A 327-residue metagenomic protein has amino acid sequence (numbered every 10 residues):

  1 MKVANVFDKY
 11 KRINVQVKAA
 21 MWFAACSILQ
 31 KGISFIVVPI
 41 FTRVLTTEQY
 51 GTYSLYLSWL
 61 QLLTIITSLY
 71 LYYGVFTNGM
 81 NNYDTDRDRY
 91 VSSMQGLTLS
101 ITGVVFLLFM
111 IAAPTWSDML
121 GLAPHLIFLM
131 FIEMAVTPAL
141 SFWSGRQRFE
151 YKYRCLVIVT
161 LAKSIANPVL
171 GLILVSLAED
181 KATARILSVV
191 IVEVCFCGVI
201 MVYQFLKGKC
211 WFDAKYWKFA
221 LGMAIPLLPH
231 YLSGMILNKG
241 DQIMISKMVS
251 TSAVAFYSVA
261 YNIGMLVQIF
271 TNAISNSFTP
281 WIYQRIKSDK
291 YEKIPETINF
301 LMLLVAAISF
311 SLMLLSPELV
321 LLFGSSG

Functional and structural regions predicted by a protein language model:
K2-Q16, R154-I158, A182-V189, V194 (+3 more regions): Interhelical loop/hinge segments that connect adjacent transmembrane helices in multipass membrane
V3, R12-Y72, F109-M110, E133 (+2 more regions): Signature of the first transmembrane helix
Q16, A113-M130, L314-G327: Interfacial segments at transmembrane-helix termini and the short loops linking adjacent helices
V17, S54, D86-S100, L221 (+2 more regions): Interfacial transmembrane-helix starts/ends
A19-S27, L57, Q61, T98 (+15 more regions): Residue-level signature of transmembrane alpha-helical cores of multipass secondary-active transporters and flippases
T42-G51, P114-D118, E150-G198: Membrane-interface helix-loop junctions in multi-pass transport and translocation proteins
T67-D84, G264-S288, P295-M302: Helix-loop junctions and terminal segments of transmembrane helices in multi-pass membrane transport/translocation
Y83, V136-I158, Q204, G208: Membrane-interface junctions at transmembrane-helix termini in multi-pass inner-membrane proteins
